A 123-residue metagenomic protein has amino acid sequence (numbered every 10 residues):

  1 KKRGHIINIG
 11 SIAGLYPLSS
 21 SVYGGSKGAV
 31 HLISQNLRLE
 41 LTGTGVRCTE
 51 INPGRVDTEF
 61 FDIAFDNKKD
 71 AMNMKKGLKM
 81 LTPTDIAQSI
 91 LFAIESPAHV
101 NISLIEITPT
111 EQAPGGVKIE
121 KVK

Functional and structural regions predicted by a protein language model:
K1-K2: A short helix-coil junction within the Rossmann-fold of NAD(P)-dependent oxidoreductases
I7, C48-I51, F61, I105: Hydrophobic structural elements of the Rossmann-like NAD(P)H-binding subdomain that define the short-chain
S11: Residue(s) in the substrate-gating loop at a strand-loop-helix junction that position the organic substrate next
P17-V22, L78: Active-site loop immediately N-terminal to the catalytic Tyr-X3-Lys motif of short-chain dehydrogenase/reductase
S26: Active-site helix of classical SDR
L39-G43: Alpha-helical segment proximal to the catalytic Tyr-Lys
V46, R55-F65: Short beta-loop-alpha junction of Rossmann-like oxidoreductase domains
E50-I51, D70-G116: C-terminal helical subdomain
